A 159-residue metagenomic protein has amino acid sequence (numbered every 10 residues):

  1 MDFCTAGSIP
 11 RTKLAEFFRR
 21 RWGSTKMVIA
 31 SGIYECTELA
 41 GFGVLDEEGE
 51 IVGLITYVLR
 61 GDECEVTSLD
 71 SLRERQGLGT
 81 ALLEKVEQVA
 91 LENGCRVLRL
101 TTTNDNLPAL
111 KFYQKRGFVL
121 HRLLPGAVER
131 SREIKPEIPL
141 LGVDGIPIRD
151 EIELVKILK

Functional and structural regions predicted by a protein language model:
M1-F3: Extreme N-terminal starter segment of soluble prokaryotic enzymes
T5-E74, T80-E84, I157-L158: Acetyl-CoA-dependent GNAT
I29-S31, E137-G145: Short, P/G- and charge-enriched loop/turn segments at secondary-structure junctions
L39-G41, I148-E153: Short hydrophobic/aromatic beta-strand or adjacent loop that forms the aromatic wall/cage of a ligand/substrate-binding
Q76-A90, K111-K115: Conserved acetyl-CoA-binding loop-helix of GNAT-fold acetyltransferases
A90-T102: Conserved GNAT acetyl-CoA-binding A-motif
L100-A109, H121-R132: Conserved beta-strand-loop-alpha-helix junction that forms the acyl-donor binding cleft
